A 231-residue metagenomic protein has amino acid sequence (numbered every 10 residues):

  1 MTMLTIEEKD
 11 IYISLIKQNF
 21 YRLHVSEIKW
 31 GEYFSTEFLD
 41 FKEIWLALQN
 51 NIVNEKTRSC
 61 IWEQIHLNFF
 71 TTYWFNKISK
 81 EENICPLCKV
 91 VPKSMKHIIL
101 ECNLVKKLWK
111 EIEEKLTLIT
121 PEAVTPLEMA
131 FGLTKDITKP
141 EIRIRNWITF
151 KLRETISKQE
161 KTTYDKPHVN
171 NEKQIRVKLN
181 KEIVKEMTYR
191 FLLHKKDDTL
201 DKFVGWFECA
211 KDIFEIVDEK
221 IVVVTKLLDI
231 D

Functional and structural regions predicted by a protein language model:
M1-D40: Flexible, low-complexity interdomain linkers flanking nucleic-acid-processing modules
V25-D231: Family-specific functional microsites
